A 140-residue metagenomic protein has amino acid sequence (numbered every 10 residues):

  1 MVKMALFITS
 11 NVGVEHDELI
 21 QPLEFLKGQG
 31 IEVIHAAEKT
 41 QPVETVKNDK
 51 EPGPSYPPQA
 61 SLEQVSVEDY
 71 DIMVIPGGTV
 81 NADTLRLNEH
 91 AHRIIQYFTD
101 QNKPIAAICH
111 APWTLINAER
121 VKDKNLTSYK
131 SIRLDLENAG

Functional and structural regions predicted by a protein language model:
M1-Q101, I105, W113-D123, R133-G140: Extended, subdomain-level signal for the structured scaffold at the beginning of enzyme domains
C109: Catalytic nucleophile serine of serine hydrolases, specifically the conserved "nucleophile elbow" pentapeptide
L126: Anionic-ligand binding patches
Y129-S131: Glycine/proline-rich loop-helix segments at beta-alpha junctions forming the active-site rim of enzyme cores
